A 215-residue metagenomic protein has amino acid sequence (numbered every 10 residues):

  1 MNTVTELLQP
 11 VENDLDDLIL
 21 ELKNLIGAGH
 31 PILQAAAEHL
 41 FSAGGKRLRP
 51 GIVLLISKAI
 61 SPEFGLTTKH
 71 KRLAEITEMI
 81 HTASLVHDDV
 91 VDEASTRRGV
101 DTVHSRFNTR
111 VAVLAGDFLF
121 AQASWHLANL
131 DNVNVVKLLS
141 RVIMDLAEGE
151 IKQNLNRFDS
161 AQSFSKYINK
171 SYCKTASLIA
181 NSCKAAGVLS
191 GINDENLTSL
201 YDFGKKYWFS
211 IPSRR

Functional and structural regions predicted by a protein language model:
M1-N24: N-terminal amphipathic/basic leader segments beginning at the initiator methionine
D16, K23-R214: Mg2+-dependent prenyl diphosphate-binding active-site environment of isoprenoid biosynthetic enzymes
